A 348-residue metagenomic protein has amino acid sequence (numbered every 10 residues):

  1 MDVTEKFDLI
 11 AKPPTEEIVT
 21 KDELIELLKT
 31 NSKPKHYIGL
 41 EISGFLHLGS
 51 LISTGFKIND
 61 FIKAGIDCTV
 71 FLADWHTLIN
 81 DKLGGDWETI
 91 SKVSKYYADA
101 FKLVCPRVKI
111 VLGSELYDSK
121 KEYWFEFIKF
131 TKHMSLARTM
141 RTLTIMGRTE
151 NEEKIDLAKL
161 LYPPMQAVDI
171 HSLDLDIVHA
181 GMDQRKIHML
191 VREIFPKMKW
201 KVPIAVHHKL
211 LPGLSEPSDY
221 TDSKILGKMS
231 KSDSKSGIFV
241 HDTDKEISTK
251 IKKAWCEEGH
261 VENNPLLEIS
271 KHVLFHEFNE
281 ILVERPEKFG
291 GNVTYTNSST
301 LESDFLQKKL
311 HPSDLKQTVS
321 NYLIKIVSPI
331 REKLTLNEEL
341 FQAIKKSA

Functional and structural regions predicted by a protein language model:
M1-P212, E216-P217, N263, F278-A348: NTP-dependent nucleotidyl-transfer catalytic core
G85-W87, D222, S270: Short secondary-structure boundary/capping segments
V178, E193, D222, S232-S234 (+1 more regions): Domain-scale selection of a single, long terminal region that carries the protein's primary operational module
I204-D233, G237-I238: Active-site and channel-lining beta-strand-loop segments that bind or position nucleotide-derived/phosphorylated
G227-T296: Internal helical hairpin/lid segments
